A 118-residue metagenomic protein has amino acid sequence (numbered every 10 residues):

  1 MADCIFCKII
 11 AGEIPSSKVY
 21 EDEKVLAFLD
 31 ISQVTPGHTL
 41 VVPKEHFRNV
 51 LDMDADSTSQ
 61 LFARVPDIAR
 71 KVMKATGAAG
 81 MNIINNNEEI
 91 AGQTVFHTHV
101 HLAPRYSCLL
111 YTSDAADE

Functional and structural regions predicted by a protein language model:
M1-E45: Active-site microenvironments that recognize anionic phosphate/pyrophosphate groups
G37, L109-L110: Short acidic/His/Gly/Ser-rich catalytic and metal-binding motifs that mark active-site loops of diverse hydrolases
K44, N87-I90, V95-R105: Histidine-centered catalytic micro-motifs
H46-N49, L109: A short, flexible beta-alpha/helix-coil linker loop
V50-T76: Helix-adjacent hinge/juxtasegments
G77-E88: A short glycine-rich, hydrophobically flanked beta-strand micro-motif that places a catalytic Asp/Glu for divalent metal
Y111-A116: Conserved small/polar residues in nucleotide/adenosyl-binding loops
